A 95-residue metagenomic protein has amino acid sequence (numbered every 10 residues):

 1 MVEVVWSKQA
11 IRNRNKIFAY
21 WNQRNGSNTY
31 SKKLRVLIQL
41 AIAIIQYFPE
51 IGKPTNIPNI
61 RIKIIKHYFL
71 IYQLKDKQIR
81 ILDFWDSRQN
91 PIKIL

Functional and structural regions predicted by a protein language model:
M1-R35: Arg/Lys-rich, positively charged N-terminal/basic patches that mediate binding to nucleic acids
A10, I38, Y72: GIY-YIG nuclease signature motif recognition
Q23, I44-Y47, D76: Conserved amphipathic alpha-helical interaction elements at protein-protein interfaces in regulatory, energy-coupling
G26, Y30-K33, I57, Q89-I92: Solvent-exposed interaction patches of small proteins and small membrane subunits
Q39-I64: A short, surface-exposed loop/turn module that caps and links secondary-structure elements
I65-F69, Q73-L95: Enriched for short, Lys/Arg-rich terminal
